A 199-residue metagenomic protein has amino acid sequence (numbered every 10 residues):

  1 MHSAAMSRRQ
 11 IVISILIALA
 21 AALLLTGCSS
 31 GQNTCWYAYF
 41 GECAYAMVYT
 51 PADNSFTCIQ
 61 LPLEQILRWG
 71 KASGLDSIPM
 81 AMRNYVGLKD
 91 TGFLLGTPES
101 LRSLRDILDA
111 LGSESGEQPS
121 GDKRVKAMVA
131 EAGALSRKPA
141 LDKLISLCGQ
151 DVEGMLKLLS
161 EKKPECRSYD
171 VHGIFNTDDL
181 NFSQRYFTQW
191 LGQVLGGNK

Functional and structural regions predicted by a protein language model:
A4-L16: N-terminal Sec-pathway targeting helices
I15-L24: Bacterial N-terminal signal peptides
G31-I59: N-terminal, intrinsically disordered, polar/charged segments of Gram-positive cell-envelope systems that serve as
N33-Y39, Y45, K89-K199: Solvent-exposed helix-coil-helix hairpins and adjacent flexible coil/strand "hinge" segments
D53-G74: Flexible, solvent-exposed short loops/turns enriched in glycine
K71-R83: N-terminal post-signal-peptidase region of extra-cytosolic proteins
N84, L88: Conserved catalytic or metal-liganding residues and their short signature motifs at active sites of enzymes
